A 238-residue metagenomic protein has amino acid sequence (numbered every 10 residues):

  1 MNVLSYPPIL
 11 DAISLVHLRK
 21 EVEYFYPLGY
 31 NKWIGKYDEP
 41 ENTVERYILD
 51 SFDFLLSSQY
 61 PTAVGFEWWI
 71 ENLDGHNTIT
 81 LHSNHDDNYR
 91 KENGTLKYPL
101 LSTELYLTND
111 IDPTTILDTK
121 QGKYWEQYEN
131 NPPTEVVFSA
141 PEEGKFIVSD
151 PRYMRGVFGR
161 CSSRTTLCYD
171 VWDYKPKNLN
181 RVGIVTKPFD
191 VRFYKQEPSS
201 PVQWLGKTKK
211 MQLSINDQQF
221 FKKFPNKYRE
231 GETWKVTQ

Functional and structural regions predicted by a protein language model:
M1, G144, G206-T208: Generic cytosolic/nucleocytoplasmic N-terminal low-complexity/intrinsically disordered segments
M1-W69, H76-I79, I184-D190, R229-T237: Non-heme Fe(II)/2-oxoglutarate
S5, F25, D38, S139 (+2 more regions): Selective for proline/serine-rich intrinsically disordered segments in cytosolic/nuclear regulatory regions
T62-V191: Catalytic core of non-heme Fe(II) oxygenases with the double-stranded beta-helix
T115-L117, S163-Q212, Q219-F224, Y228-T237: Double-stranded beta-helix
